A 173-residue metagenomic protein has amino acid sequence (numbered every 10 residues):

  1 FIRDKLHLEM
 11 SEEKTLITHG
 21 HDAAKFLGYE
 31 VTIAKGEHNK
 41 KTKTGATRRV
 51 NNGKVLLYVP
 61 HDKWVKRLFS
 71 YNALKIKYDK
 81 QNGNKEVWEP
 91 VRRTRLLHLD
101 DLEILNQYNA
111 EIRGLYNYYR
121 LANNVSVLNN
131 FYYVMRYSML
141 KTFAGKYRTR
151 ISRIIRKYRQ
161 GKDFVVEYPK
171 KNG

Functional and structural regions predicted by a protein language model:
F1-G173: Non-catalytic terminal/accessory segments
